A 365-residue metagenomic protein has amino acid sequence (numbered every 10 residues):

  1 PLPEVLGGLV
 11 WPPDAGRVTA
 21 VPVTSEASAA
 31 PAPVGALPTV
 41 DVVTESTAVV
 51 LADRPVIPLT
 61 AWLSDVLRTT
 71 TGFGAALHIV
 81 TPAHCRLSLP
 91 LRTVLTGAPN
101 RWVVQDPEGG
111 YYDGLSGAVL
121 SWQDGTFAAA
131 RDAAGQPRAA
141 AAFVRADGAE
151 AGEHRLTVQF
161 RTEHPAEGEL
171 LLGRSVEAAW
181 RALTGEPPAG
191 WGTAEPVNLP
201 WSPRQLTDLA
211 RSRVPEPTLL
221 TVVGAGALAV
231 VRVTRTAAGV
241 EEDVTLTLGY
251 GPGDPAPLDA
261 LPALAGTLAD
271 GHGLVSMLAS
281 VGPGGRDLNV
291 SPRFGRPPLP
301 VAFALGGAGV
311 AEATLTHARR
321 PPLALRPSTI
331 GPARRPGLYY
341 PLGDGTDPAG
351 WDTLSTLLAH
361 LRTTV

Functional and structural regions predicted by a protein language model:
L2-G7: Extreme N-terminal basic, low-complexity initiation segments that serve as generic localization/processing leaders
W11-P12, G16-A189, S276, G282-V365: C-terminal interaction module
E167-F294: Acidic, serine/threonine- and glycine-rich low-complexity intrinsically disordered segments that serve as flexible
